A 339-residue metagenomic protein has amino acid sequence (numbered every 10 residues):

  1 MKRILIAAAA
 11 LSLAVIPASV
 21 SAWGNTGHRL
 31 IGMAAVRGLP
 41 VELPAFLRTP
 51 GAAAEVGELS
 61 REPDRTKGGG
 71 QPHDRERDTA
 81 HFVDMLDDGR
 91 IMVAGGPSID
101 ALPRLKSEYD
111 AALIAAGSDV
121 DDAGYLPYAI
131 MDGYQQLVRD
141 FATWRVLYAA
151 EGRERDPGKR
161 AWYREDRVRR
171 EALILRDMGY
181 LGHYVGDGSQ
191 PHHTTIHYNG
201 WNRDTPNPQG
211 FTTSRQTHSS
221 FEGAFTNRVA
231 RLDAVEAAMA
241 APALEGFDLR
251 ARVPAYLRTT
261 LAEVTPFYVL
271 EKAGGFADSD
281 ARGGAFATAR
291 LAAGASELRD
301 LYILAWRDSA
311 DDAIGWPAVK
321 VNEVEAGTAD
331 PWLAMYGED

Functional and structural regions predicted by a protein language model:
M1-I4: Positively charged n-region of N-terminal signal peptides that target proteins for export
I6-A7, M33: General helical structural elements
A7-I16: Bacterial N-terminal signal peptides
S19-R176, Y180, P191-A295, R299-D339: N-terminal, motif-rich segments that launch catalysis or mediate targeting to/interaction with membranes, typified by
